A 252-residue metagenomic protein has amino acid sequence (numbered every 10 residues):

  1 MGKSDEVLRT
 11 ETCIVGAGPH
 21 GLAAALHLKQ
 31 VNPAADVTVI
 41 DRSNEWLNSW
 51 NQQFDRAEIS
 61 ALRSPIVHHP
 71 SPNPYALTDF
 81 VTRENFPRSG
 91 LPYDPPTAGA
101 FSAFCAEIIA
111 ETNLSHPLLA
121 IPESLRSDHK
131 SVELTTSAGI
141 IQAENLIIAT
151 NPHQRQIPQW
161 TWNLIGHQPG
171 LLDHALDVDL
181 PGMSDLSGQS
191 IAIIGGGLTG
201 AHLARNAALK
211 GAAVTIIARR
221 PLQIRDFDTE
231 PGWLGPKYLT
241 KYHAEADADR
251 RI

Functional and structural regions predicted by a protein language model:
R9-T38, A192-K210: N-terminal Rossmann-like FAD-binding beta1-loop-alpha1 element of flavoenzymes
C13-V15, I140-Q154, A192-I194: Short hydrophobic core segments
A35-D41, A213-A218: Short beta-strand "acidic-cap" motif of Rossmann-like dinucleotide-binding folds
S49, I59-A61, L209-I252: Dinucleotide-binding/catalytic capping subdomain of oxidoreductase cores
R56-P87: Flavin (FAD/FMN) cofactor-binding and adjacent substrate-gating region of FAD-dependent oxidoreductase domains
P87-E107, P117: Short beta-strand to alpha-helix junction loop
T97, T150-K210, V214-I216, R220: Glycine-rich dinucleotide-binding loop and its adjacent helix/turn
L118-V132: A conserved short coil-to-beta-strand element within the FAD-binding core of flavoproteins
